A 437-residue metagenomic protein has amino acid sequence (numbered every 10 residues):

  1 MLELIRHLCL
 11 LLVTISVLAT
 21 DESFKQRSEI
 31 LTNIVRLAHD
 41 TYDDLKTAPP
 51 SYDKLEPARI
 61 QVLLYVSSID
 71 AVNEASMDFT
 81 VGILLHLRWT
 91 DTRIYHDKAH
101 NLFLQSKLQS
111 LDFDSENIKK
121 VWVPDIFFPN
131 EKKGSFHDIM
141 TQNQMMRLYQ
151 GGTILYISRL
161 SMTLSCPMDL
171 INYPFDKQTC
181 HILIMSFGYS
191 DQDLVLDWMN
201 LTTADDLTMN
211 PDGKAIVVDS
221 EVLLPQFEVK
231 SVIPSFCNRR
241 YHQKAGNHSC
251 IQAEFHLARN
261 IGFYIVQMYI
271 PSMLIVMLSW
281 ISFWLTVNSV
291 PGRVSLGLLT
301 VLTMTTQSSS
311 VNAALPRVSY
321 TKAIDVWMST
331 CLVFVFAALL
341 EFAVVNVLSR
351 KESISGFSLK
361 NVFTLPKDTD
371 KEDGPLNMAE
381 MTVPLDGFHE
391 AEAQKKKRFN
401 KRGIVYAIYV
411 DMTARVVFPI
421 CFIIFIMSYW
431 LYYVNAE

Functional and structural regions predicted by a protein language model:
M1-L11: Classical eukaryotic N-terminal signal peptides for Sec-dependent ER targeting/secretion, especially the positively
L2, I15-S295, S310-W327, V347-M412 (+1 more regions): Non-transmembrane, solvent-exposed beta-strand/loop segments in proteins with extracellular/lumenal exposure or large
R6, M273-L278, M328-A343, M412-L431: Single-pass alpha-helical transmembrane segments
S295-Q307, S329-C331: Small-residue-enriched core segments of transmembrane alpha-helices in multipass membrane transport and channel
